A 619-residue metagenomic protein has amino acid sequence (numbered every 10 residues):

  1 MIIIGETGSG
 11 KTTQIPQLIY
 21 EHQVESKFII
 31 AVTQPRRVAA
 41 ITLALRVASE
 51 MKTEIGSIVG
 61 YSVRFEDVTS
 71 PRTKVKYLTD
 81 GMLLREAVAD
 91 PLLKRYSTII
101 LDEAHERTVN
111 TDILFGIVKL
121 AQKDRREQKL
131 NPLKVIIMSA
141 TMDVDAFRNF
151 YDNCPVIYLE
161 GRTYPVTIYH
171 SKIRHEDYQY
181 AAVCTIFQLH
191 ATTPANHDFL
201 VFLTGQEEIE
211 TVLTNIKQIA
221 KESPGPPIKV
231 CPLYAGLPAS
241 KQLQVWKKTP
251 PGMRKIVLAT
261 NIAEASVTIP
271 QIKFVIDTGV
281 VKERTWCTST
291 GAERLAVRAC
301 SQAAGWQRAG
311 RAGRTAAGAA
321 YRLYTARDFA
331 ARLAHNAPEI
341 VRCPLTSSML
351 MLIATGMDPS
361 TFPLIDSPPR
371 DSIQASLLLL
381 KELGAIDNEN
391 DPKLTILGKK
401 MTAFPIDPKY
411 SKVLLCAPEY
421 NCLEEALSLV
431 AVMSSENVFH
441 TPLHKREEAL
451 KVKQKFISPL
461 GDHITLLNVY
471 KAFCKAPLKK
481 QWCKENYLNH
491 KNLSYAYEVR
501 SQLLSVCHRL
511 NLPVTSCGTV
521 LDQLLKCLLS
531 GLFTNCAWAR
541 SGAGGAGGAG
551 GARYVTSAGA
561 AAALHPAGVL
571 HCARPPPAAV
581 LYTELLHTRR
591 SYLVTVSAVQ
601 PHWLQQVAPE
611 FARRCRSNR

Functional and structural regions predicted by a protein language model:
M1-V413, A417-Y420, S435-N437, K451-K455 (+12 more regions): P-loop NTPase motor module signature
L133, C422-A431, R590-A598: Structured, non-catalytic alpha/beta "coupling" segments that mediate domain-domain communication and provide generic
S348, S428, V432-S435, T441-P442 (+1 more regions): Binuclear metal-ion centers of metallo-dependent hydrolases, dominated by the metallo-beta-lactamase
Y554-T556: C-terminal amphipathic alpha-helical interaction region
A561: Conserved mixed alpha/beta core segments that line enzyme active sites in large multi-domain catalysts
